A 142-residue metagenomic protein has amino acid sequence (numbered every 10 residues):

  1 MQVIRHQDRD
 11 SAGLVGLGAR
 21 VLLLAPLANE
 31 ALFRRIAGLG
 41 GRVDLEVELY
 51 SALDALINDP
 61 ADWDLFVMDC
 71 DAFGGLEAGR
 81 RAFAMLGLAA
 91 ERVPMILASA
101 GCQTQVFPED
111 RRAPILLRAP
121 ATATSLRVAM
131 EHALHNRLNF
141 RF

Functional and structural regions predicted by a protein language model:
M1-G41, I57, A61-D62, A84-E91 (+1 more regions): Non-catalytic signal-transmission and effector/linker regions of two-component phosphorelay proteins
Q2-R5, E46-Y50, E77, P120: Conserved phosphate-coordination/catalytic loops
L23-A28, V47-L49, M68-A72, A98-G101 (+1 more regions): Structural motif
A28-F33, G75-L76, C102-F107: Short, charged/polar "capping" segments at the starts of alpha-helices and the immediately preceding loops
R34-R35, I57, A78-R80, P108-D110: Short amphipathic alpha-helical segments
G41-L49, A55: Short hydrophobic/Thr-rich beta-strand motif most characteristic of the beta2 strand and flanking loop of CheY-like
L45-V47, I96-N139: Output/docking surface of receiver
L53, D62-R92, A100-Q103: Conserved phosphotransfer microenvironments
